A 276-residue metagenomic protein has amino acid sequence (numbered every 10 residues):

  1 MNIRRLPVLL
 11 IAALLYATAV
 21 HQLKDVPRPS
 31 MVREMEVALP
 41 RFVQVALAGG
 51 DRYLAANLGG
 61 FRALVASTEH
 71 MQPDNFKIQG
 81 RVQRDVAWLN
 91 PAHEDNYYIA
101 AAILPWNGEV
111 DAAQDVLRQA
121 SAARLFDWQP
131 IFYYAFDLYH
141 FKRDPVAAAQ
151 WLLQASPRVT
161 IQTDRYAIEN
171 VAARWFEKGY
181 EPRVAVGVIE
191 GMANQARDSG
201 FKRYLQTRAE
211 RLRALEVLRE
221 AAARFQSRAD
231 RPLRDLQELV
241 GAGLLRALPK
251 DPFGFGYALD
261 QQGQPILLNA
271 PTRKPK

Functional and structural regions predicted by a protein language model:
M1-E94, W106-G108, T272-P275: N-terminal alpha-helical interaction modules that lie
L64, T68-Q72, A101-E109, W128 (+3 more regions): Short coil/turn linking the two alpha-helices of tandem helical-hairpin repeats
N75-I78, G108-V116, R143-W151, E181-R183: Structural signature of tandem alpha-helical TPR/SEL1-like repeats, specifically the intra-repeat loop/turn
Q79, Q83, A100, L117 (+3 more regions): Inward-facing hydrophobic residues that define packing positions of alpha-helical scaffold repeats
D85-V86, Q119-A120, Q154-R158, G191-M192: Canonical positions in the second alpha-helix
P91, L125-F126, V159-T163, A196-R197: Short coil turns that delineate tetratricopeptide repeat
Y98-I99, Q114-D115, W128-A135, V146-Q150 (+2 more regions): Alpha-solenoid helical repeat scaffolds
W106, Q119-S121, E181-G187, A196-K276: Low-complexity, acidic interaction segments enriched in glycine
